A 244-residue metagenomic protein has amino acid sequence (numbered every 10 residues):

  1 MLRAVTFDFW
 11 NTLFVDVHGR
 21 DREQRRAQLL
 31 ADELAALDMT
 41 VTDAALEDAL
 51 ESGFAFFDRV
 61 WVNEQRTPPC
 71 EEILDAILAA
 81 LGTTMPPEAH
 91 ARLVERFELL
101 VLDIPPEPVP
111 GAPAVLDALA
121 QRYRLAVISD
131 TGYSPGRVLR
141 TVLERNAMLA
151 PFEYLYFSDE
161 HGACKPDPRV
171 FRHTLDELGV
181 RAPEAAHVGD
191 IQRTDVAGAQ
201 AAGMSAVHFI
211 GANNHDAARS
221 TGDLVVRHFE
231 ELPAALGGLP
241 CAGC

Functional and structural regions predicted by a protein language model:
M1-A114: N-terminal helical cap/lid subdomain that shapes the substrate entry/recognition surface in HAD-like hydrolases
M1-V5, V15-V17, A36-A44, P113 (+2 more regions): Asp-based, Mg2+/Mn2+-dependent phosphohydrolase catalytic module
